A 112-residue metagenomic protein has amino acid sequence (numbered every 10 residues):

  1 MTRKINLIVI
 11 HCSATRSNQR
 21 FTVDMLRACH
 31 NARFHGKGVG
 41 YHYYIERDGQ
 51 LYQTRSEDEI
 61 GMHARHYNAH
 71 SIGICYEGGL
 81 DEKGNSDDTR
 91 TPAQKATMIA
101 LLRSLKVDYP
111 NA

Functional and structural regions predicted by a protein language model:
M1-A112: Active-site-adjacent loop/helix surface patches within enzyme catalytic domains that shape the substrate-binding cleft
